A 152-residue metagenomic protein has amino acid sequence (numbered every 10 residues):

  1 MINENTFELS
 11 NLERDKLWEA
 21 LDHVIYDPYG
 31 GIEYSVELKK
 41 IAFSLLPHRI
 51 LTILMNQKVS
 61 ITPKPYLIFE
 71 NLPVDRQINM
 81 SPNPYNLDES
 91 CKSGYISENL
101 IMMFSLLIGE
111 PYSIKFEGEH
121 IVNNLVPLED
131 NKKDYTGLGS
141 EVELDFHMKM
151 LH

Functional and structural regions predicted by a protein language model:
M1-H152: Fe(II)/2-oxoglutarate oxygenase catalytic core
